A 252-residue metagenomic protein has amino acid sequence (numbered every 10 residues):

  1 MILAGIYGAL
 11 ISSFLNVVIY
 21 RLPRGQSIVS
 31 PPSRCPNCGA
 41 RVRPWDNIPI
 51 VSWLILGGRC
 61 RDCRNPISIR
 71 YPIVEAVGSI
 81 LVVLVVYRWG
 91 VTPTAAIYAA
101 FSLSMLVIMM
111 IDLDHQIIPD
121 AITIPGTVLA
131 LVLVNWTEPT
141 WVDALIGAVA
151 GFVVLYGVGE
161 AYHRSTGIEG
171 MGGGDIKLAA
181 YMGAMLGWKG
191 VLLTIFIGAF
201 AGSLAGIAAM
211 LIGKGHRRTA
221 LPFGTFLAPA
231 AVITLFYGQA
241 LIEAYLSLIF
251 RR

Functional and structural regions predicted by a protein language model:
M1-P23, I118-D120: Long, highly hydrophobic alpha-helical transmembrane signal-anchor segments
A4, A95-A201, E243-R252: Functional transmembrane core segments of multi-pass inner-membrane proteins
L15, I19, L81, V85 (+8 more regions): Alpha-helical membrane-inserting segments
L15-R70, F223: Membrane-proximal soluble regions of multi-pass membrane proteins
N16-R21, G57-N65, M105-H115, G157-E169 (+1 more regions): C-terminal ends of transmembrane helices
S68-V74, D120: Select subsegments of transmembrane alpha-helices in polytopic membrane proteins, especially boundary-proximal
G172-G174, A208-I233: Interfacial loop-to-transmembrane junctions
K189-T219: Conserved post-catalytic alpha-helical subdomain immediately downstream of the catalytic base and nucleotide-binding
